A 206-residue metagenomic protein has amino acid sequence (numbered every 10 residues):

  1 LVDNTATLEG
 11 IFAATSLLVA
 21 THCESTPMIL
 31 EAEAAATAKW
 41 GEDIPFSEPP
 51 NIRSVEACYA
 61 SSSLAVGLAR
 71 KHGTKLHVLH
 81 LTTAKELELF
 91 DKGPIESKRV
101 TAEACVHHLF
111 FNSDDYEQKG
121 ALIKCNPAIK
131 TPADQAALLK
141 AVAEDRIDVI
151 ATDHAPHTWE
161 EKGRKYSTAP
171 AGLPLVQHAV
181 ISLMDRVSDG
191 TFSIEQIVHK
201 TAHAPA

Functional and structural regions predicted by a protein language model:
V2-I150: Histidine/acidic residue-rich metal-binding segments in metalloenzymes
D43-G73, L122, E144, D148-I150 (+1 more regions): His/Asp/Glu-enriched, well-ordered alpha-helical/loop segment that forms or immediately abuts the divalent-metal
